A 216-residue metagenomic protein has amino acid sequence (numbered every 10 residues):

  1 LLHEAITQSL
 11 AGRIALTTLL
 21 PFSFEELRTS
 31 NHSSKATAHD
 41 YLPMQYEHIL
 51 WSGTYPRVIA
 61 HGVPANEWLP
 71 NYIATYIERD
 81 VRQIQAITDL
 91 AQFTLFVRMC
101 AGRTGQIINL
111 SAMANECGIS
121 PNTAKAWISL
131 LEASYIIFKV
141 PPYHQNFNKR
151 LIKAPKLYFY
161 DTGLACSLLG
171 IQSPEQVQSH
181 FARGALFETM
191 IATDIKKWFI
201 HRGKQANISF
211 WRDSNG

Functional and structural regions predicted by a protein language model:
L2-H3, L168: Short catalytic/ligand-binding loop motif for oxyanion handling, primarily in non-cytosolic enzymes, centered on
H3-I107: Interdomain motor-coupling "hinge/lid" segment immediately C-terminal to the ATP-binding subdomain of NTP-driven enzymes
I59-G216: Accessory nucleic acid-recognition modules appended to NTPase machines
